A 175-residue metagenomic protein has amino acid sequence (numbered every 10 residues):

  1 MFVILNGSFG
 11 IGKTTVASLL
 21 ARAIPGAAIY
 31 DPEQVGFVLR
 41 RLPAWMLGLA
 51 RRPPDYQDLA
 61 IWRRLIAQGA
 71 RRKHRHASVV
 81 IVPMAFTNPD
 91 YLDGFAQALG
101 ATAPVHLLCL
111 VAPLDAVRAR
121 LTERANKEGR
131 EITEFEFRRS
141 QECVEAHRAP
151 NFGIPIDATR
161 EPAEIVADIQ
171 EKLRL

Functional and structural regions predicted by a protein language model:
L5: Hydrophobic anchor at the beta1->P-loop junction of P-loop NTPases
S8: P-loop (Walker A) phosphate-binding loop of NTP-binding proteins
I11: ATP-binding Walker
T14: Walker A/P-loop
S18-I66: Conserved substrate/cofactor phosphate-moiety recognition/catalytic segment in nucleotide-dependent phosphotransferases
Q57-A103: Glycine-rich phosphate-binding loop used to anchor ATP phosphates in small-molecule kinases, encompassing both
A101-L121: Conserved phosphate-donor/acceptor-positioning beta-strand/loop module used by diverse small-molecule
N126-D168, L175: Small-molecule kinase domains that catalyze NTP-dependent phosphoryl transfer to phosphate-bearing small molecules
